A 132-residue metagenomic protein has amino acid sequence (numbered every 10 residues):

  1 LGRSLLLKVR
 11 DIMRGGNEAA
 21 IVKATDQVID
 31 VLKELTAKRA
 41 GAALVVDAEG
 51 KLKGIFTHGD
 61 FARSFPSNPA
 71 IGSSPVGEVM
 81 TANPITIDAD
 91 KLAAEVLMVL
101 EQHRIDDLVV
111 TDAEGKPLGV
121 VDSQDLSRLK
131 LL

Functional and structural regions predicted by a protein language model:
G2-L5: Glycine-biased, small-residue-rich flexible motifs in mid-sequence functional cores and linkers
L7-A19, S73-P84: Bateman (tandem CBS) regulatory domains
I12, L35-K38, A43-D60, V79 (+2 more regions): A glycine-centered beta-loop-beta connector
V22-R39, F65, T86-I105, V110-E114 (+1 more regions): The conserved cystathionine-beta-synthase
E49-K51, N68-I71: Short, glycine- and charge-enriched coil/turn segments that flank and shape catalytic ligand pockets
R63, A70-A82, A89-A94: Short alpha-helical segments enriched in small residues
